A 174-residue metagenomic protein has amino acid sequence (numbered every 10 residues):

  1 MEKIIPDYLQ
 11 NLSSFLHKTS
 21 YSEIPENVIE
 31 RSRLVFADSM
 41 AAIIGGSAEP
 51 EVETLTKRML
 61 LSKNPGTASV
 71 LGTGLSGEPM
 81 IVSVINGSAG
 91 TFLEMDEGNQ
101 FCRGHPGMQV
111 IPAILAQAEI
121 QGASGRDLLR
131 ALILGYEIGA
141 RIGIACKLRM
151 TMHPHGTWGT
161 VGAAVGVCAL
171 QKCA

Functional and structural regions predicted by a protein language model:
M1-A174: N-terminal core-entry segment
